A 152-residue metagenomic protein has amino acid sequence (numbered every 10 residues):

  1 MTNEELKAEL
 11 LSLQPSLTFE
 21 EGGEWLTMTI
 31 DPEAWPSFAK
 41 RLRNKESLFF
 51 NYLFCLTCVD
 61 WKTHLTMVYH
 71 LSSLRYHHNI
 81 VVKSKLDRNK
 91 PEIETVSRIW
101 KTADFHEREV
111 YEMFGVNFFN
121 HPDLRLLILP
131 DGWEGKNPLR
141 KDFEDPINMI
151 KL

Functional and structural regions predicted by a protein language model:
M1-L152: Terminal low-complexity/charged segments
